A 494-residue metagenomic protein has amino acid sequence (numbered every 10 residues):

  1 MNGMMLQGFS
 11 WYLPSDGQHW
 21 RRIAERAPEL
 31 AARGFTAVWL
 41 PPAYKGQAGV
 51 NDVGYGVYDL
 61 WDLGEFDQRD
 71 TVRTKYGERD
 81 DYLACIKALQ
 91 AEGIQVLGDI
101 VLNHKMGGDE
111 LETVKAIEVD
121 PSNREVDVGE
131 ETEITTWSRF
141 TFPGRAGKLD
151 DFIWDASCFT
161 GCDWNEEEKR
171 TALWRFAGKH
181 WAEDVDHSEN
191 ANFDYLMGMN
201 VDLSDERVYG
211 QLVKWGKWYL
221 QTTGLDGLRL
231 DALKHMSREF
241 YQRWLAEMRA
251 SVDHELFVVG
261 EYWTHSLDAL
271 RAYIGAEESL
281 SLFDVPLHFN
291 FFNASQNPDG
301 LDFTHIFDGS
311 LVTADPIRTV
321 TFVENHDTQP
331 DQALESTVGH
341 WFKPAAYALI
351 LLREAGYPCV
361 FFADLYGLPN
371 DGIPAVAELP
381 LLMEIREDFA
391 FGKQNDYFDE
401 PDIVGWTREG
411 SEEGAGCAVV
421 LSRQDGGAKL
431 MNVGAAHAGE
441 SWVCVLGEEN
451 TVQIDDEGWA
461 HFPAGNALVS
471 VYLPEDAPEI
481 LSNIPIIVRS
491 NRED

Functional and structural regions predicted by a protein language model:
M1-G17, D194-D205: Boundary/entry segment of secreted carbohydrate-active catalytic domains
N2-G3, R22-F35, Y44, G49-G64 (+6 more regions): Active-site-proximal helices and loops of the catalytic beta/alpha 8
M4, F9-A24, T36, P42-G49 (+1 more regions): Active-site-adjacent substrate/metal-binding segments within catalytic domains of carbohydrate-active enzymes
P14-R21, Y76, D80, E206 (+3 more regions): Soluble non-cytosolic domains of exported or imported proteins
V72-Y76, D202, L230-H235: Short, charged/polar micro-motifs that form catalytic or ligand-binding hotspots
T74-G108: Substrate-binding cleft of carbohydrate-active enzyme catalytic domains
D151-R207, Q221: Long, low-complexity, polar/charged, intrinsically disordered or flexibly structured peripheral segments
